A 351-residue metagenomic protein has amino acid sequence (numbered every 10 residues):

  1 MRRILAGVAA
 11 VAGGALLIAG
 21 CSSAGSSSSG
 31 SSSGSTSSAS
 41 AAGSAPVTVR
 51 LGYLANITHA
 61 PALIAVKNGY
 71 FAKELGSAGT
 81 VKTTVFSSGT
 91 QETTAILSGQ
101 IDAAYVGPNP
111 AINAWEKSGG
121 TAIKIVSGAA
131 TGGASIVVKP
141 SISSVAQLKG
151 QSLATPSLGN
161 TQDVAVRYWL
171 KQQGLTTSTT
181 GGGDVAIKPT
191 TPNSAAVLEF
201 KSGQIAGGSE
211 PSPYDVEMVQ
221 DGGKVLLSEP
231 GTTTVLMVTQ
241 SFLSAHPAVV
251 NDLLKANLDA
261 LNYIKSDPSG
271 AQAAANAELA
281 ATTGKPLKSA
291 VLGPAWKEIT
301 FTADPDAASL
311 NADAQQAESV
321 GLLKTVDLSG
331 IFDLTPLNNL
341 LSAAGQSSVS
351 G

Functional and structural regions predicted by a protein language model:
M1-V11: Bacterial N-terminal signal peptides that target proteins for export
A15-G20: C-terminal motif of bacterial Sec signal peptides marking the signal peptidase cleavage site
S22-G25: Bacterial signal peptide processing site
G30-K188, A206-S209, V225-P230: Short, glycine-/small- and polar/acidic-enriched structural segments that line small-molecule recognition paths
A72-A78, K297-D306, S329: Short, solvent-exposed loop/beta-turn-alpha elements that line the ligand-binding surface or hinge of extracytoplasmic
D184, K188, P192-A280: Pocket-lining segment of extracytoplasmic ligand-binding domains
H246-K324: Secondary-structure end/capping motifs
Q315-G351: Conserved C-terminal helix/tail region of periplasmic/extracytoplasmic solute-binding proteins
